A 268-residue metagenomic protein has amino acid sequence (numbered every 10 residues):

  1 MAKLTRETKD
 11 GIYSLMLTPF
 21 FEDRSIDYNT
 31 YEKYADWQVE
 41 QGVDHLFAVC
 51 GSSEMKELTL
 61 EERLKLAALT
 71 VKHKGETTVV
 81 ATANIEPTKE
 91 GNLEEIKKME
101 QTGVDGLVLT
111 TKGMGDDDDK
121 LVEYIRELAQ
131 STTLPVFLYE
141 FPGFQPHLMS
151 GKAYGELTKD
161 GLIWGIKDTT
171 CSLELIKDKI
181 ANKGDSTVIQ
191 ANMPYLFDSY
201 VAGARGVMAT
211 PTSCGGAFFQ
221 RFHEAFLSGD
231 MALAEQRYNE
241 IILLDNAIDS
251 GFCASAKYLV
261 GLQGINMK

Functional and structural regions predicted by a protein language model:
A2-L148, E156: Active-site beta->alpha loop and helix N-cap motifs at the rims of alpha/beta catalytic domains
Y31, R63, A67, N92 (+5 more regions): A general structural signal for well-ordered alpha-helical segments in protein cores
Q130-S131, P142-S250: Catalytic alpha/beta core domains of metabolic enzymes, predominantly
D245-L262: Active-site pocket-lining/capping segments in soluble small-molecule metabolic enzymes
I265-K268: Interdomain hinge/lid region at the active-site interface of Rossmann-like NAD(P)-dependent oxidoreductases
